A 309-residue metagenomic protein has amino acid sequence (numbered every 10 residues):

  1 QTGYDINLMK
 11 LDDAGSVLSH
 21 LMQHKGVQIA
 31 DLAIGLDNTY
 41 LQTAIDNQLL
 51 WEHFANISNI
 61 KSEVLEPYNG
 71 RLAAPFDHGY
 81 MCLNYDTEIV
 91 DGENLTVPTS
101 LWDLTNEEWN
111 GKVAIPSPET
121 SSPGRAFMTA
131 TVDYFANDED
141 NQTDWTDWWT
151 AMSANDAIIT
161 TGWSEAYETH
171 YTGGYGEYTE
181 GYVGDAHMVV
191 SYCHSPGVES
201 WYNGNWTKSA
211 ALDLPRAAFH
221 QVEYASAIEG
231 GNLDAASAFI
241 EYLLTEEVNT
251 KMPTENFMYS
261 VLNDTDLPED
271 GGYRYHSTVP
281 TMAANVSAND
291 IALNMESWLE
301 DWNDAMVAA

Functional and structural regions predicted by a protein language model:
Q1-T43: Early extracytoplasmic/lumenal segment of secretory-pathway proteins
Q28-A33, W51-E88, W102, K112-P118: A structural signal for short loop-to-beta-strand junctions that line the ligand-binding cleft of periplasmic/secreted
N38-L49, E66-T96, G124-Y134, H220-S226: Periplasmic solute-binding protein
W51-N59, A73-A74, W102-T105, H187 (+3 more regions): Short beta-strand->loop
W102-S122, A130-Y134: Short loop->beta-strand "edge-of-pocket" segments that line small-molecule binding or catalytic clefts across diverse
A130-L212: Ligand-binding pocket segment of bilobal, Venus flytrap-like solute-binding proteins
E223-V286: Mature extracytoplasmic/periplasmic domains
E269-A309: Extracellular/periplasmic bilobal clamshell ligand-binding domains
